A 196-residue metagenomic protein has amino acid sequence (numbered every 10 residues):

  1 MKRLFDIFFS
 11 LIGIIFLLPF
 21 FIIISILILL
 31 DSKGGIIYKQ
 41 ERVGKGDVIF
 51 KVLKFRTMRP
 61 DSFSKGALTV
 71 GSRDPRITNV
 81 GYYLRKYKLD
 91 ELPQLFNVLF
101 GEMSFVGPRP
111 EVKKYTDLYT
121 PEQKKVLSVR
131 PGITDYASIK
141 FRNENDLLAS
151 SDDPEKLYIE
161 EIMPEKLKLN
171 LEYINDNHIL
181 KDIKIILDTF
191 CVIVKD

Functional and structural regions predicted by a protein language model:
M1-P60, Y173-D196: A hydrophobic, helix-centered structural microdomain
I7, S128-D196: C-terminal terminal-structure detector
S10, Y38, T78-Y82, K114 (+1 more regions): Positions in alpha-helical segments
I24, K39, A67, V106-P108 (+4 more regions): Short, hydrophobic secondary-structure boundary micro-motifs
K33, K39, G46, S64-G66 (+7 more regions): Glycine-rich, flexible loop/turn motifs
Y38-R76, A137-M163: Short, glycine-rich, amphipathic interfacial segments at transmembrane boundaries or analogous
G71-D135, K184-I186: A short, structured surface patch at a secondary-structure boundary
